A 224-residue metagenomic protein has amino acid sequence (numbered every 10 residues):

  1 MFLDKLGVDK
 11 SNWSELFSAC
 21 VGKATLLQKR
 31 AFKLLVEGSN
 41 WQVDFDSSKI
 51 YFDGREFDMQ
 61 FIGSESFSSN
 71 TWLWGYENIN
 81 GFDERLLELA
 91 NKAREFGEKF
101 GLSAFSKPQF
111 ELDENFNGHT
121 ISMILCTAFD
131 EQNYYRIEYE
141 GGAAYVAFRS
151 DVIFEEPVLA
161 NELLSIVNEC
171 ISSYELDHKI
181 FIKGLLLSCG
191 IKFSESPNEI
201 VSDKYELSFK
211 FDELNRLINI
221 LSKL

Functional and structural regions predicted by a protein language model:
M1-N91, E95: N-terminal leader/presequence regions that precede the main folded/catalytic core
L27-L35, D113-F129, F181-K192, E199-S202: Short, solvent-exposed secondary-structure boundary motifs
K33-F45, I137, I191-E195, E199-I200 (+1 more regions): Short, exposed beta-strand/loop patches in secreted or surface proteins that constitute
D46-S48, N70, G141-G142, S196-E199 (+1 more regions): Beta-strand-connecting loop/turn residues
Y51-E56, E77-I79, R149-V152, V201-E206 (+1 more regions): Secondary-structure transition/turn motif
G54-S64, A147-F148, L207-D212: Short amphipathic beta-strand/extended segments with alternating polar/hydrophobic composition
I79-L176: Surface-exposed beta-loop interaction hotspot
V158-L224: Alpha-helical oligomerization segments
